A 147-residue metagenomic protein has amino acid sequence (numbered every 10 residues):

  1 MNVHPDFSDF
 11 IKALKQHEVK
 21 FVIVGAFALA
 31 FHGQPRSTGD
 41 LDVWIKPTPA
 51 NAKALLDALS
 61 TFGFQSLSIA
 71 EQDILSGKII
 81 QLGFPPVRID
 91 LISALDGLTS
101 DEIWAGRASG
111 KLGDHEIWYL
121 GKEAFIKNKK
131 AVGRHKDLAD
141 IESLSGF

Functional and structural regions predicted by a protein language model:
M1-F147: Compositionally biased terminal segments of proteins
